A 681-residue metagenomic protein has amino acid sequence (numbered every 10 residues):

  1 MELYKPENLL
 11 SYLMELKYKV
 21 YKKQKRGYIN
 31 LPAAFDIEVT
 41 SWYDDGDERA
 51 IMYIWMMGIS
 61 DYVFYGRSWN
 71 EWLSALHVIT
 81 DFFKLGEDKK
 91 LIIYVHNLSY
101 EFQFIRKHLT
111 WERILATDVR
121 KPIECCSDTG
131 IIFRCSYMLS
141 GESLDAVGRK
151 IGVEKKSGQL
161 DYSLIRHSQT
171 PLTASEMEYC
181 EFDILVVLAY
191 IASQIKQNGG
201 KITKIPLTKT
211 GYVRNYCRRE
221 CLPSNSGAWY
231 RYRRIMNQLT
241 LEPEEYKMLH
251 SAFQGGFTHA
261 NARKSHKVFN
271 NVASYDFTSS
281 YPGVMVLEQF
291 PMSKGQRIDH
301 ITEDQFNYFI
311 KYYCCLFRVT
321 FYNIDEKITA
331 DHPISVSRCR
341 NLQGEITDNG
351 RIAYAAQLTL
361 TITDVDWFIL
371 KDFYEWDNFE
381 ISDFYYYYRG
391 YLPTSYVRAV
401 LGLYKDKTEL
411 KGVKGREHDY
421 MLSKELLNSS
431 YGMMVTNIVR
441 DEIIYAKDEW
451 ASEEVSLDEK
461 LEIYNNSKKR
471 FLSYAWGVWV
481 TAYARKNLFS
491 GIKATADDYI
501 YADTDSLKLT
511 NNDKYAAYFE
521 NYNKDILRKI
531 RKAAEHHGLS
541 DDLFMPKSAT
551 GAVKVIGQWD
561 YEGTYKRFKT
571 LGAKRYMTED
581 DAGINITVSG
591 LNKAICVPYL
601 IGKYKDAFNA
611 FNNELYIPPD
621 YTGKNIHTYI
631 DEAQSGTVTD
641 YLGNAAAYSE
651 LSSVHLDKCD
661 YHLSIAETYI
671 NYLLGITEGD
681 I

Functional and structural regions predicted by a protein language model:
E2-I93, F104-E124, K247-V268, M285-I346: Conserved RNase H-like, two-metal-ion catalytic cores of nucleic-acid enzymes
A33-D36, F133, V272-Y275, Y281: Short hydrophobic beta-strand that contains or immediately precedes a catalytic carboxylate
D36, Y94, C135, D183 (+4 more regions): A residue-level signal for conserved active-site and pocket-lining positions in enzyme catalytic cores
I37-V39, N97-L98, S136, I184 (+3 more regions): Residues immediately flanking
Y43-D47, N97, F102-L109, Y190-I191 (+2 more regions): A short acidic (Asp/Glu
D61-S168, L172, E178-F182, V186: Conserved DEDDh/DEDDy metal-dependent 3′-5′ exonuclease domain
K90-I93, N97, S136, L172-F182 (+5 more regions): Conserved aromatic-histidine-acidic binding/catalytic patches
I195-K264, P291-Q296, D325-I500, T504 (+1 more regions): C-terminal, non-catalytic extensions of nucleic-acid polymerases
